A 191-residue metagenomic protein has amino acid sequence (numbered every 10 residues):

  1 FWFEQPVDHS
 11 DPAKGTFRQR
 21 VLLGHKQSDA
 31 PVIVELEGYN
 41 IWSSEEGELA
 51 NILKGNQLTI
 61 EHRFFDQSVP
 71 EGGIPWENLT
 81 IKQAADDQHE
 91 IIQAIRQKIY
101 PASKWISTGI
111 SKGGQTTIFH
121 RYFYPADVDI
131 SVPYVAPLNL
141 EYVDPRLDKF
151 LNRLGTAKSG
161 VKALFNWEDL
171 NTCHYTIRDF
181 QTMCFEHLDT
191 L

Functional and structural regions predicted by a protein language model:
F1-N56: Catalytic-loop region of hydrolases
V32-E35, Q57-I60, I106-T108, I130-P133: Structural recognition of the beta-strand scaffold that forms the well-ordered cores of secreted hydrolase catalytic
N40, R63-D66, P70, L138 (+1 more regions): Alpha/beta-hydrolase active-site loop signature
A50-P70: Conserved alpha/beta-hydrolase
E77-I99: Alpha/beta-hydrolase active-site loop
Y100-S111: Alpha/beta-hydrolase fold nucleophile elbow
G109-F119: Glycine-rich nucleophile elbow surrounding the catalytic serine of serine-hydrolase chemistry
H120-L191: Alpha/beta-hydrolase
